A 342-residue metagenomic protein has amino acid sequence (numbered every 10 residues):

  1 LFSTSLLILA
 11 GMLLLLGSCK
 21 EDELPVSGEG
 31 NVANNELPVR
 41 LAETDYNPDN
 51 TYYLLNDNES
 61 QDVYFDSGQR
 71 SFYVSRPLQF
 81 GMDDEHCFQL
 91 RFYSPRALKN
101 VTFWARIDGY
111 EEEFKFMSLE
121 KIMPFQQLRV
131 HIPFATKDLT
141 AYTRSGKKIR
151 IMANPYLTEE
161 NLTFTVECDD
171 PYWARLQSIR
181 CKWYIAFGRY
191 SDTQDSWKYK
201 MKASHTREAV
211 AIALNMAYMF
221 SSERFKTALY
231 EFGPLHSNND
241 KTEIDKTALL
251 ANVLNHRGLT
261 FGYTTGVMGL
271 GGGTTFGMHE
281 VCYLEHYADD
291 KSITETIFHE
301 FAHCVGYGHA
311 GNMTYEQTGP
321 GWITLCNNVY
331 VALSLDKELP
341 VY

Functional and structural regions predicted by a protein language model:
L1-L6: Bacterial N-terminal signal peptides that target proteins for export
L9: N-terminal Rossmann-like NAD(P)+-binding domain of SDR-like oxidoreductases, especially those catalyzing
L15-S18: C-terminal motif of bacterial Sec signal peptides marking the signal peptidase cleavage site
K20-D22: Bacterial signal peptide processing site
P25-I293, C304-Y342: Predominantly extracellular/secreted Zn2+-dependent metalloproteases
